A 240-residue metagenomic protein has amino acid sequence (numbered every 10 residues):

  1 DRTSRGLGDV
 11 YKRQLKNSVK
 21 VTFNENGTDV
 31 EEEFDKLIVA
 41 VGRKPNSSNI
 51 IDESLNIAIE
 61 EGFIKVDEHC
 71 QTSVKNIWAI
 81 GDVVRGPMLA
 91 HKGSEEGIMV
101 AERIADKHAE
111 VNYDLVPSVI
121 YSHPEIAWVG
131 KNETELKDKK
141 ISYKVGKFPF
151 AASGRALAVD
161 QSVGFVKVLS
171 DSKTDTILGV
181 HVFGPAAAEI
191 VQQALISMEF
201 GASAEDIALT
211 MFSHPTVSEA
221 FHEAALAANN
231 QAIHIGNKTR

Functional and structural regions predicted by a protein language model:
D1-Y11: Single conserved hydrophobic/aromatic residue that forms the stacking wall/gate of nucleotide- or nucleobase-binding
R13, A109-E125: Flexible, acidic loop-helix segments that line cofactor/substrate-binding pockets
Q14-V19, V74, V159-G164: A short, glycine/Asx- and small/polar-enriched loop/turn that sits immediately N-terminal to a beta-strand
L15-E31: Conserved beta-strand-loop-beta-strand element in the redox core of flavoprotein oxidoreductases
N24, V83-L89, V119-I126: Short beta-strand and adjoining strand-loop segment in the mid-core of the Rossmann-like NAD(P)-dependent dehydrogenase
E31-I104, E110, E189, S197: FAD-site-proximal beta/loop scaffold in flavoenzymes
K107-Y113, S142-V145: Short, structured loop/turn "capping" segments at alpha-beta junctions
S122-N132, K137-R240: Flexible, glycine-rich terminal cap/loop adjacent to redox cofactors in electron-transfer oxidoreductases
